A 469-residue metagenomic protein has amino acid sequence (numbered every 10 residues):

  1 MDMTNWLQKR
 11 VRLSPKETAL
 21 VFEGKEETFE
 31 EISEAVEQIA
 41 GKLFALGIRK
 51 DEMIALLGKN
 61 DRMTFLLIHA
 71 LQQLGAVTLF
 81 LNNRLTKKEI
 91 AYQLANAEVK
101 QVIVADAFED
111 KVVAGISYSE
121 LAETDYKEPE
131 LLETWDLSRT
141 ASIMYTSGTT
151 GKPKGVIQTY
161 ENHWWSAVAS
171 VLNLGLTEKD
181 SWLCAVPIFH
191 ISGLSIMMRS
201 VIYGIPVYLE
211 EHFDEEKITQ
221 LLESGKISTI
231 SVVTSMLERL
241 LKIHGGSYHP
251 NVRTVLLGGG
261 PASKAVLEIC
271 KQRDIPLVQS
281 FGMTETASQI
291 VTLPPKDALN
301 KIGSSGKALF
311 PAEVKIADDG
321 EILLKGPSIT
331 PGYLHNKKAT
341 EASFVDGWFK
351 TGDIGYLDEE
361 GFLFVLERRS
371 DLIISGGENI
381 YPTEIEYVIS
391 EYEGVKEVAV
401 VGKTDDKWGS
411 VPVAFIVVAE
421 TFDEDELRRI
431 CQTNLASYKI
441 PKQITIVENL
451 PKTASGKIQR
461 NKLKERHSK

Functional and structural regions predicted by a protein language model:
W6-T28: AMP-dependent adenylate-forming
K16, E128-Y145, K152, G175-S181: Conserved pre-ATP/AMP-binding loop-to-beta segment of ANL
K25, A40-L85: Conserved AMP-binding/adenylate-forming
T28-E30, A141-W165: Conserved AMP-binding A3 loop
T64, I316, G326, G332 (+4 more regions): AMP-binding/adenylate-forming catalytic core of the ANL superfamily
W164-S181, F189-T229, I243: Conserved AMP-binding/adenylation subdomain of ANL enzymes
I227-V232, L241-L299, E313: Gly/Ser/Thr-rich phosphate-binding loop
V291, S304-P311, A317-S343, E378-I380: Conserved ATP/PPi-binding loop(s) of AMP-dependent carboxylate-activating enzymes
